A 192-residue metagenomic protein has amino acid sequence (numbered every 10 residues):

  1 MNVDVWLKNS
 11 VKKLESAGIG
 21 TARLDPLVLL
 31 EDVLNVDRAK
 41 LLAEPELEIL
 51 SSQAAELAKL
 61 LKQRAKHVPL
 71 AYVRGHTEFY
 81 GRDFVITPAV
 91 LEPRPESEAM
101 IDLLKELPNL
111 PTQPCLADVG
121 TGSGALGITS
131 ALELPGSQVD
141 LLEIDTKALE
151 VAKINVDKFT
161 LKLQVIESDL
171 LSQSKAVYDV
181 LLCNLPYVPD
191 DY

Functional and structural regions predicted by a protein language model:
M1-T77: N-terminal auxiliary segments of SAM/dcSAM-dependent transferases
L29, L181-N184: Hydrophobic beta-strand segment of the Class I
E44-P45, A55-L134, I144-I154, E167 (+1 more regions): SAM-dependent Rossmann-like transferase core, predominantly class I methyltransferases with a strong bias toward
S137-D140: Short beta-strand element of Class I
F159-L170: Conserved SAM-binding strand-loop segment of SAM-dependent methyltransferases
L171-L181: A short acidic, Gly/Pro-enriched loop at the edge of an enzyme's catalytic core that lines a small-molecule cofactor
L185-Y192: Mobile active-site "lid"/loop adjacent to the S-adenosyl-L-methionine
